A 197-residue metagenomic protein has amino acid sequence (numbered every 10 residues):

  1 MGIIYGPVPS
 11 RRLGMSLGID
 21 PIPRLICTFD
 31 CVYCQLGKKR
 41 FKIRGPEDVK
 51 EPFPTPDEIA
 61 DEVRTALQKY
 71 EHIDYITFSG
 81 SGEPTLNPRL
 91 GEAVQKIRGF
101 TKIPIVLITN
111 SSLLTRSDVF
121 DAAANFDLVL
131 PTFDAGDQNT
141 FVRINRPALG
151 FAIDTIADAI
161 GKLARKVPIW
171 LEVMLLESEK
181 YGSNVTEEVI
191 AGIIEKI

Functional and structural regions predicted by a protein language model:
M1-M15, I26, K42-I43, D57-R64 (+2 more regions): Auxiliary Fe-S-binding modules of radical SAM enzymes
R11-P56: Canonical Radical SAM [4Fe-4S] cluster-binding loop centered on the CxxxCxxC motif and its immediate flanking residues
P21, F78-G80, V173: Short glycine-centered, acidic/aromatic-flanked micro-motifs in structured strand/loop junctions that mark active-site
R24, E83-P84: Short strand->helix junction
L67-G80, I97, V106: Glycine/small-residue-rich loop that forms an oxyanion/phosphate-binding "nest" at active or ligand-binding sites
T85-I197: Conserved AdoMet/S-adenosylmethionine-binding subsite of the radical SAM
